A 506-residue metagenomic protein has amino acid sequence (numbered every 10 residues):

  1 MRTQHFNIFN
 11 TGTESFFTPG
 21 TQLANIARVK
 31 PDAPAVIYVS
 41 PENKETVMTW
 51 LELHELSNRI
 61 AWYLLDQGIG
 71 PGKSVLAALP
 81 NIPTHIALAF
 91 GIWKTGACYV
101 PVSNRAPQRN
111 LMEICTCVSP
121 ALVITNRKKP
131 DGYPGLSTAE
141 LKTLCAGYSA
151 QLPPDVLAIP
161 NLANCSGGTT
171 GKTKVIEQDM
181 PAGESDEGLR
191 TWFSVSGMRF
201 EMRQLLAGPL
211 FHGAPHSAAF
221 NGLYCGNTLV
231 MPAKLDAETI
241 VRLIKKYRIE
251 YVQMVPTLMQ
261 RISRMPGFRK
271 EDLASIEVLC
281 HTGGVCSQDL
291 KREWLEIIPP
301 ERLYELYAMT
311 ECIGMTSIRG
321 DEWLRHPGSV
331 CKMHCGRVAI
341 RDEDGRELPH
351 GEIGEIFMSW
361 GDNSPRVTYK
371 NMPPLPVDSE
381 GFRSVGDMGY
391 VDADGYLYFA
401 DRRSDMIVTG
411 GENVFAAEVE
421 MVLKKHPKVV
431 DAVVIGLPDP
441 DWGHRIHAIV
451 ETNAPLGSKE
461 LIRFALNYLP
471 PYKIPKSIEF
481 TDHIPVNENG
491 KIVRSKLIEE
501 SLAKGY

Functional and structural regions predicted by a protein language model:
F9-F17, A139-P160, D186: Flexible, low-complexity linker/hinge segments
V36-I82, P107, L111-M112: Conserved AMP-binding/adenylate-forming core of the ANL superfamily
V47-L51, N161-E187: Conserved AMP-binding A3 loop
V123, V252, E380, G386-I474 (+3 more regions): AMP-binding/adenylate-forming catalytic core of the ANL superfamily
G167, Y224, Y251, G267-H326 (+1 more regions): Gly/Ser/Thr-rich phosphate-binding loop
E184-R203, F211-E250, M265: Conserved AMP-binding/adenylation subdomain of ANL enzymes
H326, A339-S359, Y390-D394, A454-S458 (+1 more regions): Conserved beta-loop-beta connector loops within the AMP-binding
K332-M333, R346-V377, Y396, E412-V414 (+1 more regions): Conserved ATP/PPi-binding loop(s) of AMP-dependent carboxylate-activating enzymes
